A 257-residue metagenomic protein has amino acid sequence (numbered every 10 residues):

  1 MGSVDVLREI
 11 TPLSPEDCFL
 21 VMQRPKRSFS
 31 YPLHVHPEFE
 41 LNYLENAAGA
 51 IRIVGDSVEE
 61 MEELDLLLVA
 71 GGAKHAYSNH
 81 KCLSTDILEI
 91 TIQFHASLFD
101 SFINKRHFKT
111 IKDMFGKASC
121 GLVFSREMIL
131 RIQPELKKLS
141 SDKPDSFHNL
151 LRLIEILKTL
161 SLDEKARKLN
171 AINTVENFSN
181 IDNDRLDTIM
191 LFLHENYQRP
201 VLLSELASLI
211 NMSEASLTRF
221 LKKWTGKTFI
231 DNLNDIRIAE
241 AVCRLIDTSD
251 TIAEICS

Functional and structural regions predicted by a protein language model:
M1-L68, G72-A76, F108: Generic protein-terminus/edge-of-domain signal
G2-E16, G71-E135, L162-A166: A hydrophobic/aromatic-rich effector-binding and dimerization subdomain of bacterial HTH-type transcriptional regulators
R131, R152, F178-I189, T225 (+1 more regions): N-terminal positioning helix adjacent to the helix-turn-helix/winged-helix DNA-binding module
S141-E155: All-alpha amphipathic helical-bundle segments outside canonical DNA-binding/catalytic cores that form hydrophobic
I154-S179: Linker/hinge segments immediately adjacent to helix-turn-helix/homeobox DNA-binding domains
I156, L193, L217: Conserved hydrophobic/aromatic pocket- or pore-lining residues that grip, position, or stack substrates in active sites
L191, P200-S213, F220-S257: Terminal helix-turn-helix DNA-binding modules in bacterial transcription factors
